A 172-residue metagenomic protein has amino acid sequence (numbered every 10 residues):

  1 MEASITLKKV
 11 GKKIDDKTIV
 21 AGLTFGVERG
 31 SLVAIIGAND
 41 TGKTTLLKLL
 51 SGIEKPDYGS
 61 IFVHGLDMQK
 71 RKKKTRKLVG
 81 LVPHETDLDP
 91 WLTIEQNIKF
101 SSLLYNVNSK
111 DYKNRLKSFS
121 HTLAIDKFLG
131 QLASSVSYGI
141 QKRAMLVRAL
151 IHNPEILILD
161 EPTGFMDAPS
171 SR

Functional and structural regions predicted by a protein language model:
I36-A38: The feature captures the beta-strand-to-loop junction immediately N-terminal to the Walker
S51: Helix-to-loop junction immediately C-terminal to a conserved catalytic motif
G59-D67, T75: Conserved ABC transporter NBD signature motif
K99, L103, K110-F128: Conserved ABC ATPase "signature" region
N153: Conserved catalytic motifs of ABC-family nucleotide-binding domains
L157-D160, M166: Catalytic Walker B motif of ABC-type/P-loop ATPase nucleotide-binding domains
